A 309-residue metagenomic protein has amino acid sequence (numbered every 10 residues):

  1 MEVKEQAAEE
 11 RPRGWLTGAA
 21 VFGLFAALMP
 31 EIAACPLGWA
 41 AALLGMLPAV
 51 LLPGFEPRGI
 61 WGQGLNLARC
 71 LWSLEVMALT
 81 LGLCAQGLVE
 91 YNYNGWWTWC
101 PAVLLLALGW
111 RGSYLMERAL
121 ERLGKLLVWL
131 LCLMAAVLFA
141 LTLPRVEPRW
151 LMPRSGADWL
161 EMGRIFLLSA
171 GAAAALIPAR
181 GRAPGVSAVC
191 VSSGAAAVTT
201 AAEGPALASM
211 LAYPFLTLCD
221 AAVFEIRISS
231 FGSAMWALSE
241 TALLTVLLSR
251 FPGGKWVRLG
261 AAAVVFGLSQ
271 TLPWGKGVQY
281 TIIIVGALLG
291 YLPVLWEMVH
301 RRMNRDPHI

Functional and structural regions predicted by a protein language model:
A8-P30, A41-V50, R69-S73, M77 (+4 more regions): Hydrophobic, membrane-embedded alpha-helices of multi-pass small-molecule transporters
L24-A107, R111, S269, P273 (+2 more regions): Membrane helical hairpin/interfacial module
R69, L127-T142, A188-A197, A261-V265 (+1 more regions): Small-residue-rich segments of transmembrane alpha-helices in multi-pass membrane proteins, especially helix faces
M77-A85, W129-R154, A201-E203, L292-R305: Hydrophobic alpha-helical segments and their helix-loop junctions in multi-pass secondary transporters
T80-W99, R180-G194, L244-G267: Helix-loop-helix connectors at the membrane interface of multi-pass transporters/channels
W99, L108-T142, Q279-V294: Membrane-interface loop-to-helix entry segments
A202-S230: Membrane-interface interhelical connector segments
M235-R250, I283-H308: Hydrophobic alpha-helical segments of multi-pass membrane transport proteins
